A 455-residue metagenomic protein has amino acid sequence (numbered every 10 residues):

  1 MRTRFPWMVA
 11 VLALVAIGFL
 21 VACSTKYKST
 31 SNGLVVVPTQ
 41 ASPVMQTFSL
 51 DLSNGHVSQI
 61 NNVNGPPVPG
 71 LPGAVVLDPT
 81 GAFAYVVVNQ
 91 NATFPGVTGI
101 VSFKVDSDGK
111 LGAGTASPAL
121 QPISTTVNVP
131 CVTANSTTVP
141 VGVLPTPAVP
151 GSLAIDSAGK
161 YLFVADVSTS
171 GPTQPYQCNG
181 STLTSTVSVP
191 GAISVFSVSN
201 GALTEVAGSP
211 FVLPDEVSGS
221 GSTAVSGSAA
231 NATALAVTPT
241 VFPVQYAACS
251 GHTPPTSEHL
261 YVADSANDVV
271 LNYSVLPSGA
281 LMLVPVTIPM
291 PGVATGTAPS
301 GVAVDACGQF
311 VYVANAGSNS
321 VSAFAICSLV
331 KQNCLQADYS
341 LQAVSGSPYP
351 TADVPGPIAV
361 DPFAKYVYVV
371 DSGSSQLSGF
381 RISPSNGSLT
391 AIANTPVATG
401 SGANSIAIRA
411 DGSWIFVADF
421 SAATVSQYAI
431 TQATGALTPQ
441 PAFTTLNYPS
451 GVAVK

Functional and structural regions predicted by a protein language model:
M1-V11: Bacterial N-terminal signal peptides that target proteins for export
F5, C23-K455: Predominantly soluble domains enriched in secretory-pathway, periplasmic, or organellar proteins
A10-F19: Bacterial N-terminal signal peptides
